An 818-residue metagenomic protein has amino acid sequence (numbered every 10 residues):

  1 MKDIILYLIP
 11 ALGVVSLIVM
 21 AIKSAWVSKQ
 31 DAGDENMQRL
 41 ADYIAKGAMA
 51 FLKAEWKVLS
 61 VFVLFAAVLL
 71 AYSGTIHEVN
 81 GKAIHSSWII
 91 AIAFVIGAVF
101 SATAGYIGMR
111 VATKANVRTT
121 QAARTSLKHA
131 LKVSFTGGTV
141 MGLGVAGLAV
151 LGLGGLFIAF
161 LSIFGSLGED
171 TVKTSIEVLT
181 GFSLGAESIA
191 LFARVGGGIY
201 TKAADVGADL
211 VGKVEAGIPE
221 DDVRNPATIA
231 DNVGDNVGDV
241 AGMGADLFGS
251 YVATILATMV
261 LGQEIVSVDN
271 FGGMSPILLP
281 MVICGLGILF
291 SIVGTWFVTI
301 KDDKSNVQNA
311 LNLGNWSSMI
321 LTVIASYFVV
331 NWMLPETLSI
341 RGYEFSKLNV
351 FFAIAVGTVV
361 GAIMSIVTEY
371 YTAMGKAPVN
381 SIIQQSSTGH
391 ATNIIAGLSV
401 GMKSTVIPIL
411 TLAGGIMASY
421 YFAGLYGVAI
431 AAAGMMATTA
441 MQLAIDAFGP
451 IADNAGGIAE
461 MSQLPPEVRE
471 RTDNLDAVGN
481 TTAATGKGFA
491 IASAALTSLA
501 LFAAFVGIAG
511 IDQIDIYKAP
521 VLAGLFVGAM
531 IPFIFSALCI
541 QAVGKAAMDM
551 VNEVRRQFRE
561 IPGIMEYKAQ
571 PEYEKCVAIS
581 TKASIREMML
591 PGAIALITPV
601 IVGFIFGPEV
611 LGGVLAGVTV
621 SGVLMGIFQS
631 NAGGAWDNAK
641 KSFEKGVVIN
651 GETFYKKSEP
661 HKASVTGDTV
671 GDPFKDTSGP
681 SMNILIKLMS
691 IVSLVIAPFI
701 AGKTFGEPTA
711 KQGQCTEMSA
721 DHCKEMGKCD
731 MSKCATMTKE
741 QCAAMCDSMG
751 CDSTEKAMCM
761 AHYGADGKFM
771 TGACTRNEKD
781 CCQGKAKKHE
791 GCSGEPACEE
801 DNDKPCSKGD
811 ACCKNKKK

Functional and structural regions predicted by a protein language model:
M1-Q712: Hydrophobic packing and interface segments
T709-K818: Intrinsically disordered, low-complexity terminal tails/loops enriched in metal-binding residues
